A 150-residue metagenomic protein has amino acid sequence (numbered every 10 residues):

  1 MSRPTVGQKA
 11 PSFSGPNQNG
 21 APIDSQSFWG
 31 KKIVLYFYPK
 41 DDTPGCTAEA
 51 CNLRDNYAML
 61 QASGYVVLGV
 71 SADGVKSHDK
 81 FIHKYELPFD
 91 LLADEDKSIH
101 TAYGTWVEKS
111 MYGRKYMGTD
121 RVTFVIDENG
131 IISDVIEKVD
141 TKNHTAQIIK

Functional and structural regions predicted by a protein language model:
M1-K150: Chalcogenol-based redox active-site neighborhoods
